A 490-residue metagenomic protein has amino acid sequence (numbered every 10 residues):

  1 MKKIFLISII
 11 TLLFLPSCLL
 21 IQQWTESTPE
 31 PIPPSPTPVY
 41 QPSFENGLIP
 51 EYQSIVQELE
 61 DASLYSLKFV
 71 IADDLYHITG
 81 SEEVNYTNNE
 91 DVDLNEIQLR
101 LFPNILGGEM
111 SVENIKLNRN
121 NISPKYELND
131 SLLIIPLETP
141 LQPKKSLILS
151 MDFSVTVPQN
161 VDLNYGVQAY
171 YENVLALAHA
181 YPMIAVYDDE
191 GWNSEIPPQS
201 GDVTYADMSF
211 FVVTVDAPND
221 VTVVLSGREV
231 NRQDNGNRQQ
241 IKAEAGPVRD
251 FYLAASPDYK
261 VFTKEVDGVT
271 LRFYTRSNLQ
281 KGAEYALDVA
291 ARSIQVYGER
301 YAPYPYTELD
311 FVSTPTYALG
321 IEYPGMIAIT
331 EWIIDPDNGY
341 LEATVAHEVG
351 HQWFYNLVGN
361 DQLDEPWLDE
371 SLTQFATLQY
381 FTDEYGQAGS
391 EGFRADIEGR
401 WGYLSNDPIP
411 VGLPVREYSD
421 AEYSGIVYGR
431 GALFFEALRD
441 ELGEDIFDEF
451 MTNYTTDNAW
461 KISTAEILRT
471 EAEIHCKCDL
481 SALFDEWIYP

Functional and structural regions predicted by a protein language model:
I4-Q23: Sec-dependent N-terminal signal peptides of Gram-positive bacterial secreted proteins and lipoproteins
C18-T79: N-terminal, polar/Ser/Thr-rich
N85-L106, P197-V203, D207-P218, E466: Surface-exposed beta-strand/loop patches in extracellular or lumenal glycoproteins
I105-Y171: A surface-exposed beta-strand-loop module
D152-Y252: Extended, low-hydrophobicity, Ser/Thr/Pro/Gly-biased non-transmembrane segments
V213, K242, Y259-Q352, N356-E365 (+2 more regions): Juxtacatalytic substrate-recognition/specificity segment
G320, M326-I327, E331-I334, E365-N406 (+1 more regions): Post-HExxH zinc-binding segment in Zn-dependent metallohydrolases
A388, S424-P490: Amphipathic alpha-helical substructures
